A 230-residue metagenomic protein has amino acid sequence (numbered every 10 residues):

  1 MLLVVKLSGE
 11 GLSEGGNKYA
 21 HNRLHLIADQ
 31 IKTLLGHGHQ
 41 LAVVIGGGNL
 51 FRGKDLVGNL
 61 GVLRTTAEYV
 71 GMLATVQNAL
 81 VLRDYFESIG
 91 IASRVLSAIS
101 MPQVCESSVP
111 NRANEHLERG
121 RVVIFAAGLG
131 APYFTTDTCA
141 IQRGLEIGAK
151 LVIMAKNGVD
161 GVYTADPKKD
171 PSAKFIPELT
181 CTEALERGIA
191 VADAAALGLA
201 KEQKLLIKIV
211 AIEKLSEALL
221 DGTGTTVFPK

Functional and structural regions predicted by a protein language model:
M1-K230: C-terminal catalytic "cap/lid" subdomain
